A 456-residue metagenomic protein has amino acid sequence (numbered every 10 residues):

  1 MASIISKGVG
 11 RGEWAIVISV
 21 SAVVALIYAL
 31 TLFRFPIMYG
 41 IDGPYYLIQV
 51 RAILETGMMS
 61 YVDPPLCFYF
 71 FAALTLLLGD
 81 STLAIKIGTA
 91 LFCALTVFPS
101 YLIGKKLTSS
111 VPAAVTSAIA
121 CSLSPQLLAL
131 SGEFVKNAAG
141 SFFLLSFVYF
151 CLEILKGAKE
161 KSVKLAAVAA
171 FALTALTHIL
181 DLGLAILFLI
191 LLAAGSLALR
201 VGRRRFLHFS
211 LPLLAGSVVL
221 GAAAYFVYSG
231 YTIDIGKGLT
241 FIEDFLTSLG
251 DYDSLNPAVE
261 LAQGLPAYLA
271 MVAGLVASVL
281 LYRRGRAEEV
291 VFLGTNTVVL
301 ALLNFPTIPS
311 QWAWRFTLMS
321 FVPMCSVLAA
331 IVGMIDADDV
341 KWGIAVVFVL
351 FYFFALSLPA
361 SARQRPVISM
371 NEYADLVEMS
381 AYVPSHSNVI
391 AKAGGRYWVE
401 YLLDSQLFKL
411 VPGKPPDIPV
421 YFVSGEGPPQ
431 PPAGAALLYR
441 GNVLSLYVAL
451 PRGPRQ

Functional and structural regions predicted by a protein language model:
M1-L30, L211-L214, A345-V347: Start-transfer (signal-anchor) and selected internal transmembrane alpha helices of multi-pass inner/ER membrane
K7-G12, G157-S162, L199-L211, A273-V299 (+1 more regions): Membrane-interface helix-loop-helix junctions at transmembrane boundaries of multi-pass membrane enzymes, predominantly
V20-I27, L47, C67, F71-L76 (+3 more regions): Membrane-embedded helix bundles of polyisoprenyl
Y28-L32, D42, D63-P64, G140 (+2 more regions): Transmembrane catalytic cores of multi-pass membrane glycosyltransferases and polysaccharide-assembly enzymes
F35-Q49, M59-A73, D80, R365-D375: Extracytoplasmic catalytic/substrate-binding loops of multi-pass membrane glycan-assembly enzymes
L130, N137, L184, P309-D339: Hydrophobic/aromatic-rich transmembrane helices and adjacent perimembrane loops
L214-V218, G333-P359: Signature aromatic-anchored transmembrane alpha helix within multi-pass, membrane-resident enzymes that catalyze glycan
V349-A355, S361-A374, E378-Q430, G441-V448: Short periplasmic/luminal acceptor-recognition loop of GT-C membrane glycosyltransferases, typified by
